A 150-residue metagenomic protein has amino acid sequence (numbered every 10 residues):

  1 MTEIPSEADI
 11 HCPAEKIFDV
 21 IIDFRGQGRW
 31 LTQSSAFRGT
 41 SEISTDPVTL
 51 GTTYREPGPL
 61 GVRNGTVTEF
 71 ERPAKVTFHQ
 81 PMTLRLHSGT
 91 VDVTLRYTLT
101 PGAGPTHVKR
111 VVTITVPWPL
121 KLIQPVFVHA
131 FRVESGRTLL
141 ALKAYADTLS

Functional and structural regions predicted by a protein language model:
M1-T45: Hydrophobic ligand-binding cavity/cleft-lining segments
E3-P5, G61-G65, T90-L95: Short, surface-exposed coil-to-beta transition loops
E7-H11, T66, T98: Generic structural detector for well-ordered beta-strands
H11, F70-R72, G102: Structural motif
G39-L86, H107, R137-L140, A144-S150: Glycine-rich portal/gate segments that line the openings of hydrophobic small-molecule binding cavities
T83-V133: Beta-strand/loop substructures that line and gate deep hydrophobic ligand-binding cavities in soluble
